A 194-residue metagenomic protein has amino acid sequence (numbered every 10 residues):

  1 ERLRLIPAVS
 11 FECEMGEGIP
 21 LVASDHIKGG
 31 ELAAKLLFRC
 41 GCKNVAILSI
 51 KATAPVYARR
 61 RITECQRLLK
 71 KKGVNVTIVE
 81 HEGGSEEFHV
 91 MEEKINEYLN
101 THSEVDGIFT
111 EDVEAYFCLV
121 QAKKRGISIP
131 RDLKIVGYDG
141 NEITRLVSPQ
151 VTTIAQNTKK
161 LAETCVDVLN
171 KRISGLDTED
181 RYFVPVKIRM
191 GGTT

Functional and structural regions predicted by a protein language model:
E1, A46, A58-E142, V166 (+1 more regions): Hydrophobic alpha-helical
E1-K28, D139-V151: Flexible loop/hinge segments that line or gate small-molecule binding clefts
L3-A8, S24-L32, C40, A54-T77: Short acidic, glycine/proline-enriched helix-loop-strand junctions
V9-C13, S24, L48, D132 (+3 more regions): Generic beta-sheet signal
F11, V22, V79-E82, I154 (+1 more regions): Hydrophobic residues at beta-strand termini and immediately following loops that shape nucleotide-binding pockets
V22-I47, F88-N96, A155-S174: Hydrophobic alpha-helical segments within soluble ligand-binding/sensing domains
K51: Residue-level signal for short, function-critical loop segments
R67-K72, V79, N157-T194: Hinge/cleft segment of the Venus flytrap/periplasmic-binding protein
